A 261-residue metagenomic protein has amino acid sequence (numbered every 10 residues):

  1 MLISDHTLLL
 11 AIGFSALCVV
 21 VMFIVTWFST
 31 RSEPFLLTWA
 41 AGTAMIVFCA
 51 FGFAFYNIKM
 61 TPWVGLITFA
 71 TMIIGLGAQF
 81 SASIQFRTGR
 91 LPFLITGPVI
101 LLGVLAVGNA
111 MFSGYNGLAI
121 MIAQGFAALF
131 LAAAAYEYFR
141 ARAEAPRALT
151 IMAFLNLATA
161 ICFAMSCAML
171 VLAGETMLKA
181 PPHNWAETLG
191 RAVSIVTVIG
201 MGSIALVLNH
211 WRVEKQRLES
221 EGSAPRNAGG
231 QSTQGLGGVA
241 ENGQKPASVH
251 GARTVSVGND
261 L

Functional and structural regions predicted by a protein language model:
M1-C18: Hydrophobic transmembrane alpha-helical segments in integral membrane proteins
L2-D5, N184-S194: Short aromatic-rich membrane-water interface segments that cap or initiate transmembrane helices in multi-pass membrane
S15-A16, F28-S29, T43: Short secondary-structure boundary/capping segments within folded domains
V19-L36, A50-P182, T188, V198 (+1 more regions): Juxtamembrane segments at transmembrane-helix boundaries in multi-pass signal-transduction membrane proteins
F35-T43, R191: Juxtamembrane helix-loop boundaries in multi-pass membrane proteins
W211-G229: Cytosolic signal-transmission helices at domain junctions
A224, A228-L261: Helix-turn-helix DNA-binding segment
